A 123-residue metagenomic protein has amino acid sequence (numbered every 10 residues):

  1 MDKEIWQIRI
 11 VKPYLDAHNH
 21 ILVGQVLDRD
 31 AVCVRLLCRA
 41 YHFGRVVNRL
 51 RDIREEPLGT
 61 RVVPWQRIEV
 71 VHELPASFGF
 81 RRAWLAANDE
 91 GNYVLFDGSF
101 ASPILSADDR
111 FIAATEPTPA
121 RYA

Functional and structural regions predicted by a protein language model:
M1-A123: Conserved RNA-binding domains used in RNP assembly and mRNA/RNA metabolism
